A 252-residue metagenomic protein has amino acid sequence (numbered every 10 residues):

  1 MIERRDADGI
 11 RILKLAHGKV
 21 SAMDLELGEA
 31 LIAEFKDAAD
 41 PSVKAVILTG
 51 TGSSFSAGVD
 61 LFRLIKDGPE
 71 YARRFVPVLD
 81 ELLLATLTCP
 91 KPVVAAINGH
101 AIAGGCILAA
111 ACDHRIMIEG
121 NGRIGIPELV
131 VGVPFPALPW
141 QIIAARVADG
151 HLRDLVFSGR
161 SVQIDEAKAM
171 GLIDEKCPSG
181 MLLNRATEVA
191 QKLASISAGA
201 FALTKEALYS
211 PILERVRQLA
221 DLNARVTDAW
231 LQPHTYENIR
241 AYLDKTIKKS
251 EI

Functional and structural regions predicted by a protein language model:
M1-T49, L84: Conserved CoA-thioester-binding segment of acyl-CoA-metabolizing enzymes
G50-L84, V130: Glycine- (often His-adjacent) and acidic-residue-rich active-site loop that binds/positions the CoA thioester
L84-V131: Glycine-rich beta-to-alpha active-site loop
H114, D154, S158-R160, E166 (+2 more regions): Well-ordered beta-strand positions
M117-G122, I173-D221, T246-I252: C-terminal long alpha-helix characteristic of the crotonase
W140-G150: Hydrophobic, secondary-structure "cap" segments at the distal end of domains
